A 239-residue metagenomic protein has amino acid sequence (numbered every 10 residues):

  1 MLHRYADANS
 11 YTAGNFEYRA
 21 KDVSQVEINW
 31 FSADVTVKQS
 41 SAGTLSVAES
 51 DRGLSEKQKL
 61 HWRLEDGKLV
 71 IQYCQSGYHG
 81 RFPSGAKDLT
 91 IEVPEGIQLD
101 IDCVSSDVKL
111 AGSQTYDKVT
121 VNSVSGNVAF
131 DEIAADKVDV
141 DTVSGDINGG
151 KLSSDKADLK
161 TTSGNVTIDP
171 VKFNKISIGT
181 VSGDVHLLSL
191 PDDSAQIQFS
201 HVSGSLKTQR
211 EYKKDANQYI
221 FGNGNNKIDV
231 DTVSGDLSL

Functional and structural regions predicted by a protein language model:
M1-A8: Gram-positive cell-envelope targeting signals
Y11-Q25, D34-K38, A42, K57-D139 (+2 more regions): Right-handed parallel beta-helix
F16-R19, G53-L54, G77, D184-D193: N-terminal short leaders/motifs
V26-I28, S46: A short, Trp-centered hydrophobic/proline-enriched beta-strand micro-motif
S41-D51: Short Gly/aromatic-enriched secondary-structure transition segments
E132, V138-D141, I147-L239: Short, surface-exposed interaction patches in beta-rich subdomains that mediate adhesion/assembly near membranes
